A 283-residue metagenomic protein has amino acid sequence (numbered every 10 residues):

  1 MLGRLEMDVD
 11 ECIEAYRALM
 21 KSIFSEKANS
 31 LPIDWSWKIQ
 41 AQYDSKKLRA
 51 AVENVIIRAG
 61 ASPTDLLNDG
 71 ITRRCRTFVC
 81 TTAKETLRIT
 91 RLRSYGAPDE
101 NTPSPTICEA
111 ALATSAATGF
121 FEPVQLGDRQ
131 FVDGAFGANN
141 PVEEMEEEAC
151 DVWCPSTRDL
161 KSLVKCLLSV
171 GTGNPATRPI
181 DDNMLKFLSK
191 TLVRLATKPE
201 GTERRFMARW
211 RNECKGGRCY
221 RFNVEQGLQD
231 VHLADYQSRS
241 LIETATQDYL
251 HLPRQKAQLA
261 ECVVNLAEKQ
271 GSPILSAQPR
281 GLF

Functional and structural regions predicted by a protein language model:
M1-F283: Conserved catalytic cores and adjacent C-terminal regulatory segments of lipid-metabolizing esterases/lipases
